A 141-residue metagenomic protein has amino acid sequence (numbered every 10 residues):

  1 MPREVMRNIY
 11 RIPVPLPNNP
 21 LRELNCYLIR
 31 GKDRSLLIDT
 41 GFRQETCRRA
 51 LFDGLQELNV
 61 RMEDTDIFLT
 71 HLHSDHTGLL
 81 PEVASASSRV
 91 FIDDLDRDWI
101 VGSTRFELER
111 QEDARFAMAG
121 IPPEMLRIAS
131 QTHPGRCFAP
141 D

Functional and structural regions predicted by a protein language model:
M1, R22-L28, L69, V101 (+1 more regions): Charged, low-complexity, helix/coiled-coil-prone segments
P2-L58: Conserved beta-strand hairpin/beta-sheet module of binuclear metal-dependent hydrolase folds, prominently
T46-R48, G54-D141: Active-site HxH/HxHxD metal-binding segment of metal-dependent hydrolases
